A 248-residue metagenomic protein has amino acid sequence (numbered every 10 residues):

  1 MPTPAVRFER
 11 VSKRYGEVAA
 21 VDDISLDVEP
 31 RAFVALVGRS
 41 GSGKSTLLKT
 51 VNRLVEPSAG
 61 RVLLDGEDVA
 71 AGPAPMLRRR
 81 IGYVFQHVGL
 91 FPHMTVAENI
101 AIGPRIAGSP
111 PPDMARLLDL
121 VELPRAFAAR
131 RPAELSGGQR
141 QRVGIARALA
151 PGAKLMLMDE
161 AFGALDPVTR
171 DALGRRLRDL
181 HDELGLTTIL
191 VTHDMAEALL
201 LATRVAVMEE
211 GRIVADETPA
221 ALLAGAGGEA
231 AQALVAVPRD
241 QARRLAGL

Functional and structural regions predicted by a protein language model:
N52: Helix-to-loop junction immediately C-terminal to a conserved catalytic motif
D68-G82, I106-G108, P132, L222-A226: ABC ATPase NBD coupling module
P111-A126, D179: Conserved ABC ATPase "signature" region
F127, A148-L149: ABC ATPase C-loop
R131-L135, Q139-Q141: Conserved ABC ATPase signature
A150-K154: A short, proline-enriched helix->beta-strand linker immediately N-terminal to the Walker B motif in ABC-type P-loop
E210-G211: Conserved ABC ATPase "signature" C-loop
D216-E217, G225: ABC ATPase "signature
